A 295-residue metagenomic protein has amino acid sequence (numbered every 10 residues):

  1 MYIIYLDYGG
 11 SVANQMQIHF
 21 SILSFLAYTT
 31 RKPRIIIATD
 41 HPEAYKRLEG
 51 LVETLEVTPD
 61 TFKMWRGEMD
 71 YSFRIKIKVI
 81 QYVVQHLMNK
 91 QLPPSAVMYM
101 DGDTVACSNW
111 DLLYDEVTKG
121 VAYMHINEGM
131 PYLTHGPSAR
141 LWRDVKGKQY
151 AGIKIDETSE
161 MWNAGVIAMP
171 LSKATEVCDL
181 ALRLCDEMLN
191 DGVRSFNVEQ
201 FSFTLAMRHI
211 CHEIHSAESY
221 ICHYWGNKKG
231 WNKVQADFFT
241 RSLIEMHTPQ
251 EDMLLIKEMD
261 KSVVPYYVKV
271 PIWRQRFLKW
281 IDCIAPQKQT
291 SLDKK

Functional and structural regions predicted by a protein language model:
M1-Y71, H86-N89, P93, R274-K295: N-terminal anchoring/stem segment of glycosyltransferases
M16-H19, L23, R74-K78, N197-F201 (+1 more regions): A structural signal for well-ordered alpha-helical segments within the folded catalytic domains of diverse enzymes
V97: Short aromatic/hydrophobic "clamp" motif used to bind/position activated sugar donors
M100-D101: Active-site acidic Asp-centered loop
T104-D144: Conserved donor-nucleotide/metal-binding helix-loop-beta segment in metal-dependent transferases, i.e., the alpha-helix
W142-E157: Short, flexible, basic/aromatic active-site loop/helix in glycosyltransferases
K154-S242: Catalytic core and acceptor-binding pocket of nucleotide-sugar-dependent glycosyltransferases
W231-K295: Long, low-complexity C-terminal extensions of enzymes
